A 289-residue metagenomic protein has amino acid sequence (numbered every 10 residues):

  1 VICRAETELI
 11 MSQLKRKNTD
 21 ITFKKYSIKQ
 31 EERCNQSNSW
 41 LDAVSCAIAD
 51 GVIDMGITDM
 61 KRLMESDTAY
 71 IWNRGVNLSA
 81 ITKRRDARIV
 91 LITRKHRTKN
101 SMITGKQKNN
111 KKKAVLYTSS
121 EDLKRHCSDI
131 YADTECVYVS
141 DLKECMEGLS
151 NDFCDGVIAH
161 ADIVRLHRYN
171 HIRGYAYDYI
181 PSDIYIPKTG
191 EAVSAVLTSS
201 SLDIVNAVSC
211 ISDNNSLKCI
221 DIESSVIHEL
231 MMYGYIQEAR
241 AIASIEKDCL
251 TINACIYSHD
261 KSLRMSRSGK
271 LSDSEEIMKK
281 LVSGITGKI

Functional and structural regions predicted by a protein language model:
V1-L41, D59-L63, K124-R125, D129-I289: Small-molecule-sensing regulatory modules
L41-T93: Short beta-strand-centered segments that line the small-molecule binding cleft or hinge of alpha/beta clamshell
I48, K108, G148-L149: Structural motif
W72-T134, D183, S194, S199-L202: A conserved helix-loop-strand patch within extracytoplasmic ligand-binding domains of the periplasmic binding
